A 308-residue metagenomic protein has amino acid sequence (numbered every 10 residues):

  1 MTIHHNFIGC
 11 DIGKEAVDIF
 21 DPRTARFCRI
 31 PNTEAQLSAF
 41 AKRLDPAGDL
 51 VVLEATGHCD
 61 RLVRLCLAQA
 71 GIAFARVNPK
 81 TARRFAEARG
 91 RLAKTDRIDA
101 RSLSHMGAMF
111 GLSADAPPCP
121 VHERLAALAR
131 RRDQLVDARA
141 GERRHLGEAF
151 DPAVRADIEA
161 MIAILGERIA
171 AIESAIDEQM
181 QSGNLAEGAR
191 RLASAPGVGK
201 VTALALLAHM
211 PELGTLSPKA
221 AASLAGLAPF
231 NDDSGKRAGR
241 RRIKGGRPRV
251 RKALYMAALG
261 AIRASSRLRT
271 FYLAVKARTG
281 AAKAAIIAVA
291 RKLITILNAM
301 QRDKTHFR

Functional and structural regions predicted by a protein language model:
T2-P22, L103, L204-A205: Gly/Thr-rich phosphate-binding beta-strand-loop-beta motif of the actin/hexokinase/Hsp70
I3, L65, A75-S194, L204: Long, charge-rich intrinsically disordered scaffolds of nucleic-acid metabolism proteins
K14, G57, T81, S102 (+1 more regions): Short, glycine/acidic-enriched loop or turn micro-motifs at the edges of active sites
T24-L53: Nucleic-acid-processing active sites and adjacent nucleic-acid-binding tracks, predominantly divalent metal-dependent
V52-V63, R242: Acidic, metal-coordinating catalytic cores used for nucleic-acid/nucleotide bond scission and strand-transfer chemistry
K200, L206-R278, A282: Phosphate-backbone recognition surface of nucleic-acid-processing proteins
G235-R240, Y272-R308: Low-complexity, acidic/Ser/Thr- and charged residue-rich accessory regions of DNA metabolism proteins
